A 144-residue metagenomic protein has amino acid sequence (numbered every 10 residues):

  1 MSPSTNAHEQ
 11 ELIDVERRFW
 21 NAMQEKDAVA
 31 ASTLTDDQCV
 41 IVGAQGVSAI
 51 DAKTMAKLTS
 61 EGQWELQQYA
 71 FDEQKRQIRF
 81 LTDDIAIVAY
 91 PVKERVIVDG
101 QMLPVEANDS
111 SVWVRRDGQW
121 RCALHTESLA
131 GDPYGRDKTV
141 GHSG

Functional and structural regions predicted by a protein language model:
S2-T33, V40-G144: A beta-strand edge to alpha-helix "cap/lid" segment located at domain peripheries
